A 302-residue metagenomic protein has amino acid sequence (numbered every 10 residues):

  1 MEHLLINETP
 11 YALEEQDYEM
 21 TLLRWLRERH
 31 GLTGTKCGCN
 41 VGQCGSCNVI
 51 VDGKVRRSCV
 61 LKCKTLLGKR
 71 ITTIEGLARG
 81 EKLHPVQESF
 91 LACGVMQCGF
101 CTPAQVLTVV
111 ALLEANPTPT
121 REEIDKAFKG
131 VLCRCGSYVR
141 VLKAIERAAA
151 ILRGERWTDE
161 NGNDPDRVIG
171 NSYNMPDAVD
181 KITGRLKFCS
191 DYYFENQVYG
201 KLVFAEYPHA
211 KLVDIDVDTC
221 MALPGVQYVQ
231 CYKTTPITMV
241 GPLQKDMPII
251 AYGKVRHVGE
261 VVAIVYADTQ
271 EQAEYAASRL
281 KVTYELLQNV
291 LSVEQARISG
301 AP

Functional and structural regions predicted by a protein language model:
M1-N161, V179: Signature of N-terminal electron-transfer/Fe-S-associated modules in redox systems
A150-P302: Flexible, low-hydrophobicity surface segments
